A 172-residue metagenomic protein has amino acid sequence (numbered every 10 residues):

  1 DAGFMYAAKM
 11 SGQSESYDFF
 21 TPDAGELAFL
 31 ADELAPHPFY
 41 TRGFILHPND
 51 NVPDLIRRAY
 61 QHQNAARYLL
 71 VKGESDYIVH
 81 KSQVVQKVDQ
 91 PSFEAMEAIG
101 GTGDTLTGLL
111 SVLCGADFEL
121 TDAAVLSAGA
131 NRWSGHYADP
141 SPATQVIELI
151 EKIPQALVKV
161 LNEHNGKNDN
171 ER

Functional and structural regions predicted by a protein language model:
D1-G3, P22-G25, L30, K72-E74 (+3 more regions): Fold-independent oxyanion-binding glycine-rich loops and adjacent beta-strand/coil segments at enzyme active sites
D1-N51: Conserved beta-alpha-beta core of the PfkB/ribokinase-like small-molecule kinase fold
A24-E26, V84-D89, M96-A98, S127-A143: Glycine-rich phosphate/pyrophosphate-binding loop at beta-loop-alpha junctions
F29, I99-A130: Short, small-residue alpha-helix embedded
I45-D50, V88-S111: Gly/Ser/Thr-rich active-site loops/lids in small-molecule metabolic enzymes that frequently grip phosphoryl groups
V52-E97: Conserved phosphate-donor
V52-Q61, E119-G135, V146-P154: Short, well-structured alpha-helical segments that form the helix of a local strand-helix-strand
R132-R172: Charged C-terminal helix
